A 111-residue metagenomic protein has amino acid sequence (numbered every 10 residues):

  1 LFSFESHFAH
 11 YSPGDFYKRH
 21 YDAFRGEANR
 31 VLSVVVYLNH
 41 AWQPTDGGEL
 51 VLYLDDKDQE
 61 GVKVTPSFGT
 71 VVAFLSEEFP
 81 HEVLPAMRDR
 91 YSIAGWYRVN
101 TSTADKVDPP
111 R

Functional and structural regions predicted by a protein language model:
L1-P110: Catalytic core of non-heme Fe(II) oxygenases with the double-stranded beta-helix
